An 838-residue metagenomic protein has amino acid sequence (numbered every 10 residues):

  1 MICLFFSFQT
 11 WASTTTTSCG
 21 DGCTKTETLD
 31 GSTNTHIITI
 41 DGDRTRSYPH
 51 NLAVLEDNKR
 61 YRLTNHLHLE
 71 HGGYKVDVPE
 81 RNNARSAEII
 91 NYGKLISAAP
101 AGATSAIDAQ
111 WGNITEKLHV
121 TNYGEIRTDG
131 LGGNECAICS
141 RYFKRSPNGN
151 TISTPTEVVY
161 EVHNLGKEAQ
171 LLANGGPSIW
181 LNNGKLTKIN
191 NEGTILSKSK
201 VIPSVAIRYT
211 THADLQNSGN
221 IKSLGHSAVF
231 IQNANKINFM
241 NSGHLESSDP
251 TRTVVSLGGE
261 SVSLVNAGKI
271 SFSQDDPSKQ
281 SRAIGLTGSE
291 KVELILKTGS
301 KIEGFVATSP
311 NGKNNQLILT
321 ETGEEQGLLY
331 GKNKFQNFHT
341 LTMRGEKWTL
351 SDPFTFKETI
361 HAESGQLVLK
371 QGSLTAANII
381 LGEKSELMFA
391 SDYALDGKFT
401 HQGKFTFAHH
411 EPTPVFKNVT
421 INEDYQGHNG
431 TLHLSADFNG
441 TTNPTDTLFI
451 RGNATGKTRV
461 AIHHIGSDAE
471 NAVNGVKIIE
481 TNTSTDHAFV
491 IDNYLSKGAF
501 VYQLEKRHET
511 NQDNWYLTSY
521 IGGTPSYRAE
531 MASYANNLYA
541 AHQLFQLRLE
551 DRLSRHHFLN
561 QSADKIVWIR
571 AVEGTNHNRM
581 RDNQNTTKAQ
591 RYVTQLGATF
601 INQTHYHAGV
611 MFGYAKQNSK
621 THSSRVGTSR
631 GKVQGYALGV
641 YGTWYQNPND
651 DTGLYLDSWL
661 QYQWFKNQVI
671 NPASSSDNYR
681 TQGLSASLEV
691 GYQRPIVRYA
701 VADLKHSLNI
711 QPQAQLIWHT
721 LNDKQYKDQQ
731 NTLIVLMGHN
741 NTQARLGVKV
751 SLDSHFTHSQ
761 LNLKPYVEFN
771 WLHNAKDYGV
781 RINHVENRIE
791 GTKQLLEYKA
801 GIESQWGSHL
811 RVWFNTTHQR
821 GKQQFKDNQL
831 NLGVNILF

Functional and structural regions predicted by a protein language model:
T15-T17, L29-Y48, Y61-G72, A87-A103 (+18 more regions): Beta-strand-rich solenoid/repeat architectures in extracellular/passenger domains of polysaccharide-targeting enzymes
G22-S32, I37-T39, D43, S47-D57 (+15 more regions): Glycine-rich beta-solenoid repeat tracts in large extracellular/virion proteins
A87, E116-L118, Y160, A563-V567 (+10 more regions): Outer-envelope beta-barrel architecture signal
S261, V265-T287, I295, E303-R459 (+2 more regions): Extracellular beta-solenoid/beta-roll
D276-K279, D582-Q590, S619-G631, K666-Q682 (+2 more regions): Solvent-exposed, glycine/polar-rich loop segments of beta-barrel outer-membrane systems
I521-A702, N815-T817, K822-Q829, N835: Outer membrane beta-barrel translocator domains of Type V secretion systems
V567-E573, V610-K616, L656-W664, P712-T720 (+5 more regions): Transmembrane beta-barrel strands of outer-membrane/channel proteins
G639, L733-F838: Outer membrane beta-barrel transmembrane domains
